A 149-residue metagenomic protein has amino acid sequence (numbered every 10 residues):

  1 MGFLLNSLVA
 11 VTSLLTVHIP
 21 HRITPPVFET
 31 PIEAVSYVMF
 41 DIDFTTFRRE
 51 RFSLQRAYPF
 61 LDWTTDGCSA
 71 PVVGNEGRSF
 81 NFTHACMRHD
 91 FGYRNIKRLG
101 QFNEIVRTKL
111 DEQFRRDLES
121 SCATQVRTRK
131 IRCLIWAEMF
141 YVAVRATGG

Functional and structural regions predicted by a protein language model:
L4-G149: Extended terminal accessory/targeting regions
